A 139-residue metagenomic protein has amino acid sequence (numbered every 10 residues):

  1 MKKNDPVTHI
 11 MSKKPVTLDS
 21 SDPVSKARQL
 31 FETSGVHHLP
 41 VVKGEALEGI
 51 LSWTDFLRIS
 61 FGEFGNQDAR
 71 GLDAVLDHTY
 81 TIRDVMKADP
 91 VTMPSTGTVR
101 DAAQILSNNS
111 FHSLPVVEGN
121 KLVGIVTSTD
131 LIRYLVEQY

Functional and structural regions predicted by a protein language model:
M1-K14, S52-P90, A103-S107, T127-Y139: Tandem CBS (Bateman) regulatory domains
L18-G35, V41-K43, M86, T92-S110 (+2 more regions): The conserved cystathionine-beta-synthase
S25, A46, I59-S60, G71 (+4 more regions): Residue-level detector of alpha-helical recognition elements and their boundaries
F31, L39-D55, L106, L114-T129: A glycine-centered beta-loop-beta connector
V36, H112, I132: Aromatic/pi-system hotspot detector in well-structured domains
